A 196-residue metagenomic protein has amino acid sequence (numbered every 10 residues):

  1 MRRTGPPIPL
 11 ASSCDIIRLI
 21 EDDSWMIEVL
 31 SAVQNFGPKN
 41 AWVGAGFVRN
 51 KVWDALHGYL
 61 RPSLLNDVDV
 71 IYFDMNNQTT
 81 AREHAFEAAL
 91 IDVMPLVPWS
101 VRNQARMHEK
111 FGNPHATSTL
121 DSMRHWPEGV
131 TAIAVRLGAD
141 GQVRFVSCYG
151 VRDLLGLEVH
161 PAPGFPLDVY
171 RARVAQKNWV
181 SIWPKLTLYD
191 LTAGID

Functional and structural regions predicted by a protein language model:
M1-D196: Catalytic cores of the polymerase beta-like nucleotidyltransferase superfamily and closely associated nucleotide
